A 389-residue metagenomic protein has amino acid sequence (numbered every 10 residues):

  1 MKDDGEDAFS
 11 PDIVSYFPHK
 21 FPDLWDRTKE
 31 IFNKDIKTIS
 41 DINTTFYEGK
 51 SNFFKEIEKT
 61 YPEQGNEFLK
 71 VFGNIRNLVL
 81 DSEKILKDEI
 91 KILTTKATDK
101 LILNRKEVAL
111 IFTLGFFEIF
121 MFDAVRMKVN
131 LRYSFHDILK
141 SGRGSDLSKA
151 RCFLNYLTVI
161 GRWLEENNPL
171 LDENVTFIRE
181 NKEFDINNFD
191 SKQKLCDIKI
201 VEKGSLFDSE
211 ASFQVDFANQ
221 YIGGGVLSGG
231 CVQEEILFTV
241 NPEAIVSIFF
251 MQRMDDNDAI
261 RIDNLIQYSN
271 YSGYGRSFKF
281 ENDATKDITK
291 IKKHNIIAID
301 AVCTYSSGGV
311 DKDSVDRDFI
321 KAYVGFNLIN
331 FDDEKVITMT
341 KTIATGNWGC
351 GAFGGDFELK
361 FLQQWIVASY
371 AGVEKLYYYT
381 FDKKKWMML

Functional and structural regions predicted by a protein language model:
M1-L389: Macrodomain-like recognition of ADP-ribose-binding/processing modules
